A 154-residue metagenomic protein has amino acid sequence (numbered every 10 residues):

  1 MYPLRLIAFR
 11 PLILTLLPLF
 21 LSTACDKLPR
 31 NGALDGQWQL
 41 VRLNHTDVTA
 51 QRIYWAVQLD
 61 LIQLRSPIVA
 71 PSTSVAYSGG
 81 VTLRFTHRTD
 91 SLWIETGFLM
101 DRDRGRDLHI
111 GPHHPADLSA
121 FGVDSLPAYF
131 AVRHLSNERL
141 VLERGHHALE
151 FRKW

Functional and structural regions predicted by a protein language model:
Y2-I13: Bacterial N-terminal signal peptides that target proteins for export
L21-A24: C-terminal motif of bacterial Sec signal peptides marking the signal peptidase cleavage site
D26-G32: Bacterial lipoprotein signal-peptidase II cleavage site
L34-V57: Post-signal peptide N-terminal segment of mature Sec-exported envelope proteins
D35-Q37, D60-I62, S136-V141: Short, hydrophobic/aromatic-rich segments at coil-to-beta transitions
L43-T49, L64-L135: Contiguous, well-ordered beta-strand patches that form the walls/edges of small beta-barrel/beta-sandwich domains
I53-L61, L83-F85, F151: Broad, structure-driven detector of short, well-ordered beta-strand segments within folded domains
R84-T89, L135-W154: Edge beta-strand at a domain terminus
